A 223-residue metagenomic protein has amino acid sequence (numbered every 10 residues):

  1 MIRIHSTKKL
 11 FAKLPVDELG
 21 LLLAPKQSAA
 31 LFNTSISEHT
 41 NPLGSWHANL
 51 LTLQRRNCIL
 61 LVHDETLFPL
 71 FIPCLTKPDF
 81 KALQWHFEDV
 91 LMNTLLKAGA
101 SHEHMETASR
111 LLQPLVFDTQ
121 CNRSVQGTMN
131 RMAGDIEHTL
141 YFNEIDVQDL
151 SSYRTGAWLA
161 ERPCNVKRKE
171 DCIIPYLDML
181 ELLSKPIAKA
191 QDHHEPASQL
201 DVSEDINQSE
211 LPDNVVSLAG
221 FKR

Functional and structural regions predicted by a protein language model:
M1-K8: Low-complexity, highly charged intrinsically disordered N-terminal segments that act as targeting/localization
I4, I173-K222: Short hydrophobic short-linear motifs embedded in intrinsically disordered terminal tails or helical linkers
D17-R55, L61: Short N-terminal edge-element motif at the start of the domain
G20, A24-N33, Q120, S124-E144 (+1 more regions): The ATP-binding site of the protein kinase catalytic domain
S45-A82: A short, conserved beta-strand element enriched in hydrophobic/aromatic residues
K77-P78, A82-K97, H102: An exposed acidic His-Trp-rich patch
K97-G134: Cysteine/selenocysteine-centered motifs that mediate thiol-based redox chemistry or coordinate metal-sulfur cofactors
D149-A160: Long, charge-rich alpha-helical interaction segments
